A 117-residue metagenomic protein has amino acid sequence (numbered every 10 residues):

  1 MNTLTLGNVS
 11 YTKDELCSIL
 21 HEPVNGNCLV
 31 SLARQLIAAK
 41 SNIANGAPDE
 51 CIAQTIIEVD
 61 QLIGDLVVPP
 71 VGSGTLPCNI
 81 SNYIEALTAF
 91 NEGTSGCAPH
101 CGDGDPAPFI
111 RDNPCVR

Functional and structural regions predicted by a protein language model:
M1-R117: Soluble extracellular-acting proteins and domains
